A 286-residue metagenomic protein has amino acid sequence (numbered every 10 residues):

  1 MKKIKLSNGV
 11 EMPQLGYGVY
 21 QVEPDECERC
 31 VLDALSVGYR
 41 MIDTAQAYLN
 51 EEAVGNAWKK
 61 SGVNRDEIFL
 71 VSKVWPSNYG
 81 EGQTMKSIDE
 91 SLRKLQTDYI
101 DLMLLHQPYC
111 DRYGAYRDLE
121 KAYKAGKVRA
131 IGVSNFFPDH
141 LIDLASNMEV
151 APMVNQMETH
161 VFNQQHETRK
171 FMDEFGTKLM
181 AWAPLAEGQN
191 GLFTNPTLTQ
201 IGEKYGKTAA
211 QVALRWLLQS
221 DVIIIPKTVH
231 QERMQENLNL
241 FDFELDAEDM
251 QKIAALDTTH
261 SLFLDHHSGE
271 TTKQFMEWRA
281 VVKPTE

Functional and structural regions predicted by a protein language model:
M1-I4, E52-W58, S87-E90, P138-L141 (+1 more regions): Alpha-helical scaffolding within the catalytic cores of extracellular/periplasmic polymer-degrading hydrolases
M1-I68, L185, A280-E286: N-terminal binding-site loop/beta-alpha segment at the start of enzyme catalytic domains that lines or forms
S7, G55-D66, D89-Q96, E120-Y123 (+2 more regions): Acidic (Asp/Glu)-rich catalytic clusters
V22-D25, T44-A53, S77-G82, P108-Y113 (+2 more regions): Acidic-and-aromatic substrate-binding clefts and catalytic sites of carbohydrate-active enzymes
V22-L35, G80-L95, G114, D139-D143 (+1 more regions): Short, acidic/polar
M41, Y99-L102, A130, V154: Residues at the N-termini of beta-strands
W75-K121: Glycine/small-residue-rich loop that forms an oxyanion/phosphate-binding "nest" at active or ligand-binding sites
Q107-E286: Beta/alpha (TIM)-barrel catalytic core signal, keyed to glycine-rich beta->alpha loops juxtaposed to Asp/Glu that bind
